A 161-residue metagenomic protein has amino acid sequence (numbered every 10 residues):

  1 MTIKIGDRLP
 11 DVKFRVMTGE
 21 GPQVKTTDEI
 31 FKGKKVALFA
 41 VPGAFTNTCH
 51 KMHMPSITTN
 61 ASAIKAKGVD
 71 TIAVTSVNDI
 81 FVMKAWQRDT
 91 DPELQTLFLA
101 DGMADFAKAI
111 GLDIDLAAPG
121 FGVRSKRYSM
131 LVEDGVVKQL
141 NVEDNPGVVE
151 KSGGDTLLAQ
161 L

Functional and structural regions predicted by a protein language model:
M1-L161: Chalcogenol-based redox active-site neighborhoods
